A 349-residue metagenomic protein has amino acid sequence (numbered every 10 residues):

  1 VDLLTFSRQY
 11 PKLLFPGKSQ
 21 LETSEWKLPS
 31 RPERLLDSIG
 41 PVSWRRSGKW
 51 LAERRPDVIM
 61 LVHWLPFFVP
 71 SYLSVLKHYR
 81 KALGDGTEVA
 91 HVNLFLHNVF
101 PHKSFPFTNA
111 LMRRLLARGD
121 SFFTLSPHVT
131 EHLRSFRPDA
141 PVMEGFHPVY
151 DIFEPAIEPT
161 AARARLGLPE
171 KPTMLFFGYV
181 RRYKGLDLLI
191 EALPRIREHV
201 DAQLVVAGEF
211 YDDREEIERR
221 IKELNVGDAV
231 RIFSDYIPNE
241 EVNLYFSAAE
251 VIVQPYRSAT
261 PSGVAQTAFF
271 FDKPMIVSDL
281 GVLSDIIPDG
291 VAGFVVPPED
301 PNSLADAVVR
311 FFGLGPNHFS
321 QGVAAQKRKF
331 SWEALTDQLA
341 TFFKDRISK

Functional and structural regions predicted by a protein language model:
V1-E53, V129, R134, F210-D212: N-terminal strand-loop element at the rim of the active site of nucleotide-sugar-dependent glycosyltransferases
F6-Y10, Q203-E218, D235: Glycosyltransferase donor-sugar binding loop
A117-A156: Donor nucleotide-sugar binding/catalytic pocket of nucleotide-sugar-dependent glycosyltransferases
E154-L168: A short helix/loop element that forms part of the nucleotide-sugar donor recognition site in Leloir-type
L168-K184, I190-L193, V205: Conserved donor-binding/catalytic core segment of Leloir-type glycosyltransferases
E215-Y236, E240: Nucleotide-activated donor-binding/catalytic signature segment of Leloir-type glycosyltransferases, i.e., the conserved
L244-T260, K273: Acidic donor-binding loop of glycosyltransferase active sites
D289-G290, F294-P301, V309-G315: Conserved acidic donor-binding segment of nucleotide-sugar-dependent glycosyltransferases
